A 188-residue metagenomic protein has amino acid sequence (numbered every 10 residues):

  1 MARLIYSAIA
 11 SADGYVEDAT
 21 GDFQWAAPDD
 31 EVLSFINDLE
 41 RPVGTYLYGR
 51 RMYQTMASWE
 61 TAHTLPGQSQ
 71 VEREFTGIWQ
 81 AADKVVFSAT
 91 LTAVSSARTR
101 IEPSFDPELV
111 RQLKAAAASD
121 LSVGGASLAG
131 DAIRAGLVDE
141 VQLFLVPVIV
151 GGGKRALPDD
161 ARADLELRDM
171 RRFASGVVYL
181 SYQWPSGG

Functional and structural regions predicted by a protein language model:
M1-G188: Enzymes that bind and transform nitrogen-containing heteroaromatic metabolites
